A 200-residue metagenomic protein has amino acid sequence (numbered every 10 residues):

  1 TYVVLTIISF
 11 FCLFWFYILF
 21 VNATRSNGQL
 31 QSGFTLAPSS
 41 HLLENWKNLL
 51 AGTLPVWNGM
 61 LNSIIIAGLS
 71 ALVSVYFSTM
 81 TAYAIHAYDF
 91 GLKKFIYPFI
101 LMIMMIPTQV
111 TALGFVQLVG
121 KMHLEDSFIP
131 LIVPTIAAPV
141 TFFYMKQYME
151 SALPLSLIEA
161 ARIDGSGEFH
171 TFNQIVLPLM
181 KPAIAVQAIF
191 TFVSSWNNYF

Functional and structural regions predicted by a protein language model:
T1-F200: A structural signal for multi-pass alpha-helical bundles of membrane permease subunits that mediate small-molecule
